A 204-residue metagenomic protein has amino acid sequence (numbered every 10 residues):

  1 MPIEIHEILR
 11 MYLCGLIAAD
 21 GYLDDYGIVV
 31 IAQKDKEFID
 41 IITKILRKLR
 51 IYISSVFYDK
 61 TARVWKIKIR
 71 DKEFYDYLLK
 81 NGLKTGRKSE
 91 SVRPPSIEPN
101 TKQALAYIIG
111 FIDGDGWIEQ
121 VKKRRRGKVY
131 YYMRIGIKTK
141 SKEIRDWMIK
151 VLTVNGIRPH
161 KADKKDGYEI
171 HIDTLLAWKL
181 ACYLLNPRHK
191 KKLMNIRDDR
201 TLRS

Functional and structural regions predicted by a protein language model:
M1-S204: Internal intein/HINT superfamily modules and their associated LAGLIDADG
